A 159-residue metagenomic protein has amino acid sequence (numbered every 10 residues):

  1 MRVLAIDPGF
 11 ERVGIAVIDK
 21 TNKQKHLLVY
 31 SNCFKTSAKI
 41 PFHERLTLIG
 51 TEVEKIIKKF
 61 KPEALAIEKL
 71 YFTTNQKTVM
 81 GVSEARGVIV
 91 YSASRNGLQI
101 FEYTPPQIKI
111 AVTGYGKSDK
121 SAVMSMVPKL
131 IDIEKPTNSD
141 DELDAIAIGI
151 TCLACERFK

Functional and structural regions predicted by a protein language model:
M1-K159: Phosphate- and other anionic-substrate recognition elements at nucleic-acid/protein interfaces
